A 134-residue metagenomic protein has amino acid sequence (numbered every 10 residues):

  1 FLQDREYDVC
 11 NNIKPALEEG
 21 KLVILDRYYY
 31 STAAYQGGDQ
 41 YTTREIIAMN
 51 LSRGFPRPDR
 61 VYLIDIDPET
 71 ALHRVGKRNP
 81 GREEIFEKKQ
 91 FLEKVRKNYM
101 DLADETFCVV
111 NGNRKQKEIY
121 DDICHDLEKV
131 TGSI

Functional and structural regions predicted by a protein language model:
F1, Y28-Y30, Y35, Y62 (+4 more regions): Aromatic side chains
L2-E6: Conserved inter-motif catalytic segment of the P-loop NTP-binding fold
Y7-G81: ATP-dependent NMP and nucleoside kinases share a basic, alpha-helical "lid"
E69-I134: NTP-dependent small-molecule kinase module
